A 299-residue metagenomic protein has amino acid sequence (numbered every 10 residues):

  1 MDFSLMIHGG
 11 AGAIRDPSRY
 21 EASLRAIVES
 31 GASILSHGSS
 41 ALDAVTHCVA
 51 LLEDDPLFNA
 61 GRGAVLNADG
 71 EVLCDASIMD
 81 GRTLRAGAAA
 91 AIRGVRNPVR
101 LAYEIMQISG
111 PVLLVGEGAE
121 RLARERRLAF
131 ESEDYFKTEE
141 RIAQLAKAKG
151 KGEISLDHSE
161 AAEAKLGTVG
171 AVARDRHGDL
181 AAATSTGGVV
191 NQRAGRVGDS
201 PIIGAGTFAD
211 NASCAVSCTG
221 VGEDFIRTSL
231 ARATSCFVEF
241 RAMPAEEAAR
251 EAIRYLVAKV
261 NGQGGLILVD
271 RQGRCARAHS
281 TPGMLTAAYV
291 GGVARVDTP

Functional and structural regions predicted by a protein language model:
M1-P299: Alpha/propeptide regions of enzymes that mature by internal proteolysis
